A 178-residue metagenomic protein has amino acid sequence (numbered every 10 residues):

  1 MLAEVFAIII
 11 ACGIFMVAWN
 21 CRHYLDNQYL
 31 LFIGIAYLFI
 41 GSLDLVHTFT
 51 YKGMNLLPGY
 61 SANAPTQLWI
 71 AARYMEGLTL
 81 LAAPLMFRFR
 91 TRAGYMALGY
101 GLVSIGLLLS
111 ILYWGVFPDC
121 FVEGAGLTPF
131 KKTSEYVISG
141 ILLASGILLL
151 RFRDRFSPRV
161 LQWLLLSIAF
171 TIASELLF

Functional and structural regions predicted by a protein language model:
M1-A3, A62-L68, P118-S134: Membrane-helix interface and helix-disruption motif detector
M1-F89, Q162: Individual alpha-helical transmembrane segments in multi-pass integral membrane proteins
L2-F6, W19-L43, R92-L109, G126-F178: Alpha-helical transmembrane segments of multi-pass integral membrane proteins
F49-P58, S110-G124, L176-F178: Juxtamembrane "helix-exit" motif on the non-cytosolic side of transmembrane helices
M75-L127: Compact, aliphatic and Gly/Pro-tolerant "microcore" segments centered on a short helix or tight beta-hairpin and their
